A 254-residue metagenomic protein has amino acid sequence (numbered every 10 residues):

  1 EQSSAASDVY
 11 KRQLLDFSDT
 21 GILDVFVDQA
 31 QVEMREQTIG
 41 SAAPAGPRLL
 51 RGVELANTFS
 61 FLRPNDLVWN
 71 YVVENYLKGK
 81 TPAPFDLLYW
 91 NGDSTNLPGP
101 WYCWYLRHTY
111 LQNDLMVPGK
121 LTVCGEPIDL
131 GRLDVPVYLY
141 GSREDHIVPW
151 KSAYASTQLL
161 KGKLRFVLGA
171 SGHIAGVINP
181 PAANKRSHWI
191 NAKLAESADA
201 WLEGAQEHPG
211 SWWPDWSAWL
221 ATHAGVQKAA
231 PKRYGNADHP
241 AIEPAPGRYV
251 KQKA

Functional and structural regions predicted by a protein language model:
E1-A6, Y10: Single conserved hydrophobic/aromatic residue that forms the stacking wall/gate of nucleotide- or nucleobase-binding
K11-D19: Active-site nucleophile loop of the alpha/beta-hydrolase fold
S18-D24, I178-P181: Short acidic, glycine/serine/threonine-rich loops at helix termini
G40-G131, V135, L202, E207-A254: Alpha/beta-hydrolase
R132-V137, L159-G162: Short, proline-enriched alpha-helix->beta-strand connector loops that line the catalytic pocket of alpha/beta-hydrolase
L139-G141, D145: Short beta-strand/loop motif that positions the catalytic acidic residue of the alpha/beta-hydrolase fold
P149-L159: Short alpha-helix in the alpha/beta-hydrolase fold that links the catalytic acid
G169-H188, K193, D199: Histidine-bearing beta->alpha loop at or near hydrolase active sites
